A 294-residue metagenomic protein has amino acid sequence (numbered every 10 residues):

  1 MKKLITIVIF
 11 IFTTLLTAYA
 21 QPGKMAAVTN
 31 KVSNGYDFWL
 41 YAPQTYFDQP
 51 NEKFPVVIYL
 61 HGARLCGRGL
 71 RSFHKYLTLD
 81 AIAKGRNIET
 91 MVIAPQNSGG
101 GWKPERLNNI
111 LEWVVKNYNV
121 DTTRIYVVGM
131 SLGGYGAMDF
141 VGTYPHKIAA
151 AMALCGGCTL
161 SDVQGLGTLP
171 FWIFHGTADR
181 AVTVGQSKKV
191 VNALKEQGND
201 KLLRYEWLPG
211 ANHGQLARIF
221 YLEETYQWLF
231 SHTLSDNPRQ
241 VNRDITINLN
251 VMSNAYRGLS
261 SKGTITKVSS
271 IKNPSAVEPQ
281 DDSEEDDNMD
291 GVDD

Functional and structural regions predicted by a protein language model:
A18-V56, L132-Y135, F140, M152 (+3 more regions): A domain-start/cap signature at the N-terminus of enzymes
T45-E52, G101-S131: Gly/Ser-rich "nucleophile elbow"/oxyanion-hole loop immediately N-terminal to the catalytic nucleophile in hydrolases
F54-V56, L60-N108: Active-site machinery of serine-nucleophile hydrolases
R71-F73, T183-A193: Short alpha-helix in the alpha/beta-hydrolase fold that links the catalytic acid
K116, T123-G167: Primarily recognizes the serine-hydrolase "nucleophile elbow" in alpha/beta-hydrolase and SGNH/GDSL folds
W172-H175, D179: Short beta-strand/loop motif that positions the catalytic acidic residue of the alpha/beta-hydrolase fold
L194-G214: Catalytic histidine neighborhood in serine/cysteine hydrolases with alpha/beta-hydrolase-type architecture
L216-Q227: Post-His helix in hydrolase/transferase enzymes
